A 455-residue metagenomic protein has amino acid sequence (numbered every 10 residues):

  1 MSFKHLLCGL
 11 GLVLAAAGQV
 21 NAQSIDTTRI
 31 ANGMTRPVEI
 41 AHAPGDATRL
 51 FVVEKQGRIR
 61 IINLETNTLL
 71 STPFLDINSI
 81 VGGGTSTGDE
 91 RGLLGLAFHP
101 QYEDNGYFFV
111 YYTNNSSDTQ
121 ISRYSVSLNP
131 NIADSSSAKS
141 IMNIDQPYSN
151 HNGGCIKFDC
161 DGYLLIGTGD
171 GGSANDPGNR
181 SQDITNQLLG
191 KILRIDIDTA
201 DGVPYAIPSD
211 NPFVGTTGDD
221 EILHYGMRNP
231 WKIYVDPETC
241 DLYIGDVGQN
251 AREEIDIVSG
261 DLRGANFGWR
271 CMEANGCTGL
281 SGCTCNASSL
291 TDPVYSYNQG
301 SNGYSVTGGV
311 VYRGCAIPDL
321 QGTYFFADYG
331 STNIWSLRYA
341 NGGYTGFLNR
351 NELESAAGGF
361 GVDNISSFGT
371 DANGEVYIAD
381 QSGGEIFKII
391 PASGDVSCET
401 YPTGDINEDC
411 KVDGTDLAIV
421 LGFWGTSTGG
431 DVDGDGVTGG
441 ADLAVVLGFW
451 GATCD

Functional and structural regions predicted by a protein language model:
R29-T35, L75-N78, S86-G88, M142-Y148 (+4 more regions): Surface loop/turn motifs at the tips and blade-to-blade linkers of beta-strand repeat domains
P44-D46, F98-D104, F158-G162, D236-T239 (+2 more regions): Residue-level detector of Asp-centered blade-edge/turn motifs that repeat once per structural unit in beta-propeller
V53, S86, R91-L93, Q101 (+4 more regions): Beta-propeller domain segments
L69-F98: Blade-loop segments of beta-propeller domains
Q120-K157: Asp-box/WD-like beta-propeller blade repeats and closely related beta-sheet repeat scaffolds
S366-D395: Blade-level signature of beta-propeller repeat domains, shared across WD40, Kelch, NHL, RCC1 and BNR/Asp-box propellers
I406-S427, D435-C454: Alpha-helical segments with a strong preference for the paired helices of cellulosomal dockerin domains
